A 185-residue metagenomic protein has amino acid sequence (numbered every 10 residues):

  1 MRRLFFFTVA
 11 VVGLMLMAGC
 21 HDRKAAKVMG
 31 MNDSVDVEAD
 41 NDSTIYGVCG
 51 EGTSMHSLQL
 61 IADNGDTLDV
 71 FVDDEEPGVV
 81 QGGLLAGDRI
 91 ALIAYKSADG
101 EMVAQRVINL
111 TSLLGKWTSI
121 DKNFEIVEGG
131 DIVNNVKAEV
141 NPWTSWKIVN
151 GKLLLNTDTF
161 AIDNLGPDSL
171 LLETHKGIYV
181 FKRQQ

Functional and structural regions predicted by a protein language model:
M1-L4: Positively charged n-region of N-terminal signal peptides that target proteins for export
M15-G19: C-terminal motif of bacterial Sec signal peptides marking the signal peptidase cleavage site
A25-H56: Structural detector for short beta-strands of small beta-barrel domains
D40-I45, I120-F160: N-terminal glycine/threonine-rich, aromatic-flanked beta-hairpin/loop signature
P77-A91: Short nucleic-acid-contacting surface segments enriched for D/E, G, S/T with interspersed K/R
I93-Y95, A161-D163, P167-V180: Short, exposed beta-strand-loop hairpins at the edges of beta-sheets in extracellular/periplasmic proteins
Y95-S112: OB-fold/S1-family single-stranded nucleic acid-binding modules
I108-N123: Tryptophan-anchored aromatic micro-motifs
